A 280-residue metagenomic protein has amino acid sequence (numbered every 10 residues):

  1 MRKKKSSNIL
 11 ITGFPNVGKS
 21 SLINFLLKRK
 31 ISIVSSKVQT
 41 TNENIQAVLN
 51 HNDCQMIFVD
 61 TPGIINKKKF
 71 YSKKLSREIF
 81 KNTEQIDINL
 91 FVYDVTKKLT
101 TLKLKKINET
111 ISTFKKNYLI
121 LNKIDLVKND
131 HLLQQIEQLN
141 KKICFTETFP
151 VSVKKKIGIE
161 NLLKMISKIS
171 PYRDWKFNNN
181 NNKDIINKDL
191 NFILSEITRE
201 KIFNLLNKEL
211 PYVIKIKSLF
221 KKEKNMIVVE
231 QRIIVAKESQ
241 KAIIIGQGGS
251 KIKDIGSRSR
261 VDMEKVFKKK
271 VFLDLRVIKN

Functional and structural regions predicted by a protein language model:
M1-E84, I88, Y93, I227 (+1 more regions): Conserved G1/Walker A P-loop phosphate-binding module
N8, K115-Y118, I124-F192: Canonical P-loop GTPase G-domain recognition
G18, G158, K251: Conserved glycine(s) of the Walker
L22, I45, D60, L90 (+5 more regions): Residue-level signature of catalytic and energy-coupling elements of molecular machines, predominantly ATP/GTP-dependent
F25, R29, V48-N52, I64 (+8 more regions): Conserved, well-folded catalytic cores of nucleic-acid-processing and energy-transducing macromolecular machines
T41, I65-N66, K98-L99, V127-K128 (+1 more regions): Catalytic P-loop NTPase motifs of RecA-like helicase/translocase cores
L49-M56, K74-T148, L205, L219-V228: Conserved C-terminal guanine-recognition region of P-loop GTPase G domains, centered on the G4
L190-N280: P-loop NTP-binding site
